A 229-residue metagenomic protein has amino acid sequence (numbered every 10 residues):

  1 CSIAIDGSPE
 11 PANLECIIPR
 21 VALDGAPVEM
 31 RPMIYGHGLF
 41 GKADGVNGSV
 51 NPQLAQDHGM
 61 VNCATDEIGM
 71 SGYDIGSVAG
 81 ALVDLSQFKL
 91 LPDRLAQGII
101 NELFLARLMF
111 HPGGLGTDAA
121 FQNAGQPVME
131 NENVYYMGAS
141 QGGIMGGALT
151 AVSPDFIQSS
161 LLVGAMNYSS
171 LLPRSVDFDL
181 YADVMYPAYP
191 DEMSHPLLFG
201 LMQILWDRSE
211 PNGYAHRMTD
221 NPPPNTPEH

Functional and structural regions predicted by a protein language model:
C1-E29: N-terminal cap/lid segment of alpha/beta-hydrolase-fold proteins
I3-L14, R94-L103, D207: Phosphate/oxyanion-binding active-site loops and adjacent basic polyanion-contact surfaces
I17-P19, Y35-H37, C63-D66, M137-A139 (+3 more regions): Generic beta-strand/beta-sheet core signal
G25-N123: Cap/lid segment of the alpha/beta-hydrolase catalytic domain
P27, G41, S86-Q97, Y136-M137 (+3 more regions): Alpha-helix capping and helix-loop boundary segments enriched in small/acidic/polar residues
V28-P32, H58-V61, N131-N133, P154-Q158 (+1 more regions): Loop/turn elements at helix/coil->beta-strand transitions in domains of secreted/extracellular proteins
L115, A120-P173: Primarily recognizes the serine-hydrolase "nucleophile elbow" in alpha/beta-hydrolase and SGNH/GDSL folds
G164-H229: The feature captures the conserved acid-bearing segment of alpha/beta-hydrolase catalytic domains
